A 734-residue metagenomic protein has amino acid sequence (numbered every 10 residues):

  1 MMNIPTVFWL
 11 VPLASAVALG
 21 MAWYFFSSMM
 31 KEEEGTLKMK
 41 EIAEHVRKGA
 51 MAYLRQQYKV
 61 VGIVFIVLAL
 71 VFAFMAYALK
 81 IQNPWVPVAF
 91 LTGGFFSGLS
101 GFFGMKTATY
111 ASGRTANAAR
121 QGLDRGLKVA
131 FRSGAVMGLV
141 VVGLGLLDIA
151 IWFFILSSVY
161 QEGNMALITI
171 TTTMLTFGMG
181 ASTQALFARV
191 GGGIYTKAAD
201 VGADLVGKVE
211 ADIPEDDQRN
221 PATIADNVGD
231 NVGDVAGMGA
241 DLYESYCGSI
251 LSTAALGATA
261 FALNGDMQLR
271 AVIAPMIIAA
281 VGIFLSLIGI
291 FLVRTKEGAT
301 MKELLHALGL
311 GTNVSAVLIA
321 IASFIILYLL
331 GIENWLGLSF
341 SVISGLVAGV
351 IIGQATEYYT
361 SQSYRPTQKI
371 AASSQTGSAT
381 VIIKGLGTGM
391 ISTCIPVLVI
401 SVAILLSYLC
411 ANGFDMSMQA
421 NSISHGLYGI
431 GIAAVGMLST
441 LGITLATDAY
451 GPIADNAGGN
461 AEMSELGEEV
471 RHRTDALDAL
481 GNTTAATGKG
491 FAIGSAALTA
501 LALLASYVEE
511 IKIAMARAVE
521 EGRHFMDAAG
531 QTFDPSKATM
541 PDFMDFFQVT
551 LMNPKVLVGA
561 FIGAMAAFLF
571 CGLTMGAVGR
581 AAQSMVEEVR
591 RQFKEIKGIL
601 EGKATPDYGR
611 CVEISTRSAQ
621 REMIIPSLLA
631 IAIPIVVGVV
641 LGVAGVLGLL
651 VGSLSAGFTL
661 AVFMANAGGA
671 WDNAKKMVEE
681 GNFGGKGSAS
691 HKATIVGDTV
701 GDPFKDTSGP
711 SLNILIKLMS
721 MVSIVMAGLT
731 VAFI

Functional and structural regions predicted by a protein language model:
M1-I734: Hydrophobic packing and interface segments
